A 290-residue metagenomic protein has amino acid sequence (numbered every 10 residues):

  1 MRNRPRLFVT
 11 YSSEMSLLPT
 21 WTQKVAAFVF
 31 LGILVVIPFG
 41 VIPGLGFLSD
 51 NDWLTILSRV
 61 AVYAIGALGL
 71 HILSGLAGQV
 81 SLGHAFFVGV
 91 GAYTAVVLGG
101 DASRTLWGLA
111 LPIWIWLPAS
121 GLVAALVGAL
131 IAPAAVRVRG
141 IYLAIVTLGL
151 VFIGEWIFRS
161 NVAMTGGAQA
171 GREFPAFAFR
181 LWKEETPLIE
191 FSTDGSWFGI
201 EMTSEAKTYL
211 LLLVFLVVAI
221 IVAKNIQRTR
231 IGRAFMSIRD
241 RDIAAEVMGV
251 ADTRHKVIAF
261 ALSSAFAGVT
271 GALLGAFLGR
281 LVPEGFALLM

Functional and structural regions predicted by a protein language model:
M1-M290: Transmembrane alpha-helices and adjacent helix-loop boundaries
